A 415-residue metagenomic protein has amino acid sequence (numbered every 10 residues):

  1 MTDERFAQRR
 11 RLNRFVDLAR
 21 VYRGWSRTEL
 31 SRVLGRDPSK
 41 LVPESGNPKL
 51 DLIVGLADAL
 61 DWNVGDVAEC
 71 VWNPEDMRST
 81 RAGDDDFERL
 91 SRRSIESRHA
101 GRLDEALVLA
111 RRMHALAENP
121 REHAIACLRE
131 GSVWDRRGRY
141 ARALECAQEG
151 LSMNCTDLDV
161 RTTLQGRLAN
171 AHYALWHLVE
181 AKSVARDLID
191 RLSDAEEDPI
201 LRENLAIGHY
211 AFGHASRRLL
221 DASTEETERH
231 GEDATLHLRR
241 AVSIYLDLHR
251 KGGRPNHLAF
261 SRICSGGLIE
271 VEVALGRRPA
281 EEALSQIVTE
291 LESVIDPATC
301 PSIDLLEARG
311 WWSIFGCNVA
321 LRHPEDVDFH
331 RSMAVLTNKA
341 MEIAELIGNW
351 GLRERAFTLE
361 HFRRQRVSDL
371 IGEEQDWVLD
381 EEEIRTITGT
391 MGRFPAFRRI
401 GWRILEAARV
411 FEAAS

Functional and structural regions predicted by a protein language model:
M1-G24: A short, Lys/Arg-rich alpha-helix, primarily the initiator
D3-E4, E69-R89, A117: TPR-adjacent "capping" and linker segments in tetratricopeptide-repeat scaffold/adaptor proteins
V21-P43: Short alpha-helical DNA-recognition segment
L50-V67: DNA major-groove recognition helix of helix-turn-helix/homeodomain DNA-binding modules
D76-R81, R111-H123, L151-R161, D190-L205 (+3 more regions): Flexible helix-coil transition and linker loops at the boundaries of alpha-helical arrays
F87-A100, E122-G138, V160-L178, N204-T227 (+4 more regions): Tandem amphipathic alpha-helical repeat scaffolds
I95-R112, S132-E149, L175-D194, T224-L248 (+2 more regions): Helix-turn-helix repeat elements of alpha-solenoid scaffolds
A241-S243, H249-S415: Long, low-complexity regulatory tails in eukaryotic proteins
